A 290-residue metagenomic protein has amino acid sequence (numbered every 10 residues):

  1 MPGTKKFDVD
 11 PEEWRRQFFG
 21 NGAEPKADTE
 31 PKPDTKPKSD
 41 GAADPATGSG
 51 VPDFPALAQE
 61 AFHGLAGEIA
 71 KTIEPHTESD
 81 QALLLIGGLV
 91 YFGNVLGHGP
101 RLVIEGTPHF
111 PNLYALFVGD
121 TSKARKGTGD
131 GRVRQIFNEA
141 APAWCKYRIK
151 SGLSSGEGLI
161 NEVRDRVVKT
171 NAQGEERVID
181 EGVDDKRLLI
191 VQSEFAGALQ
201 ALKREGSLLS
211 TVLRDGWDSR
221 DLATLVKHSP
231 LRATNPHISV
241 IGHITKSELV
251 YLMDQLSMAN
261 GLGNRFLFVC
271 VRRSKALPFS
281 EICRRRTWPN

Functional and structural regions predicted by a protein language model:
M1-E30: Modules that initiate DNA replication and primer synthesis
N21-N290: Phosphate-handling catalytic cores of nucleic-acid transaction enzymes
